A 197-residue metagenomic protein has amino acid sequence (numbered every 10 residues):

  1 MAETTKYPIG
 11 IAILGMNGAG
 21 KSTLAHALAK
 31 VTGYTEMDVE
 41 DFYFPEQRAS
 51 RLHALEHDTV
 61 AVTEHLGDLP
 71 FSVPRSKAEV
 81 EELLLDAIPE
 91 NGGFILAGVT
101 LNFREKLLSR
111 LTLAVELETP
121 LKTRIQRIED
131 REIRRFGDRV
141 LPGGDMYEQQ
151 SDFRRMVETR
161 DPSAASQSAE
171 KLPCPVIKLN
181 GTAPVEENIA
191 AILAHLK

Functional and structural regions predicted by a protein language model:
I13: Hydrophobic anchor at the beta1->P-loop junction of P-loop NTPases
M16: P-loop (Walker A) phosphate-binding loop of NTP-binding proteins
A19: ATP-binding Walker
S22: Walker A/P-loop
H26, K30-E82: Conserved substrate/cofactor phosphate-moiety recognition/catalytic segment in nucleotide-dependent phosphotransferases
E90-F94: Loop/turn-to-beta-strand initiation segments
R110-R131, L179: Conserved phosphate-donor/acceptor-positioning beta-strand/loop module used by diverse small-molecule
G137-A191: Small-molecule kinase domains that catalyze NTP-dependent phosphoryl transfer to phosphate-bearing small molecules
